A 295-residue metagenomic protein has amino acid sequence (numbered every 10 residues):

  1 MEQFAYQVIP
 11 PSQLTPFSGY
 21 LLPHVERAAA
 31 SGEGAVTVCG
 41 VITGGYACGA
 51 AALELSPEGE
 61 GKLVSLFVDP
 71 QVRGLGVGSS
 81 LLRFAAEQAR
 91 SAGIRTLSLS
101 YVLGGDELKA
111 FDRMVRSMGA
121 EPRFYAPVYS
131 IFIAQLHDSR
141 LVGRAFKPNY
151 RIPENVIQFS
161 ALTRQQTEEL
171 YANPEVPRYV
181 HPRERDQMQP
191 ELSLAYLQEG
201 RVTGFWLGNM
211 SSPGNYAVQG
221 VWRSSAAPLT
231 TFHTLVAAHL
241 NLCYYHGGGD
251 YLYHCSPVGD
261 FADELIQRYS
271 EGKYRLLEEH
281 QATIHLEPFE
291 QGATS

Functional and structural regions predicted by a protein language model:
M1-E58, F261-E279, T294: Hydrophobic, helix-prone linear segments
M1-G34, R140-Y179, S295: Short amphipathic alpha-helix that is part of the acyltransferase structural core
L21-L66, A172-W222: A conserved beta-strand-loop-helix scaffold within acyl/acetyltransferase catalytic domains
V68, G74-S91, P228-C243: Conserved acetyl-CoA-binding loop-helix of GNAT-fold acetyltransferases
A86, I94-V102, E107-V128: Hydrophobic, ordered structural segments
A89-G104, Y244-P257: Conserved GNAT acetyl-CoA-binding A-motif
R113-R144, H246-S295: Active-site/acyl-donor-binding loops of N-acyltransferases
D186-H254, D260-S270: Extended, charge-rich C-terminal regions with high alpha-helical propensity
